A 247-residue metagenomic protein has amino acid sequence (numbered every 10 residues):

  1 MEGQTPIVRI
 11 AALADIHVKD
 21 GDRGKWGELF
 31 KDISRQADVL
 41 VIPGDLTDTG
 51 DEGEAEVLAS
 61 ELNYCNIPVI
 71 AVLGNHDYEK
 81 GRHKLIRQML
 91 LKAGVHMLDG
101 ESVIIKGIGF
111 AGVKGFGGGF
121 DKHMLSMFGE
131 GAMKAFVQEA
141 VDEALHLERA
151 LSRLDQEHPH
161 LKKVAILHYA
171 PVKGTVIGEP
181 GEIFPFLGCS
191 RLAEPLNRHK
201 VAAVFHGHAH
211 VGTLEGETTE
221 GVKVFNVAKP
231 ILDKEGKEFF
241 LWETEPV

Functional and structural regions predicted by a protein language model:
M1-I67, Y78-G81, M133, V137: N-terminal active-site segment of His-dependent metallophosphoesterases
E2-I7, I177, S190-A202, H210-V247: Binuclear metal-dependent phosphoesterase catalytic core
A12-A14, L40-D45, V69-N75, H96-G100 (+3 more regions): Active-site neighborhood of phospho(di)ester-bond hydrolases with catalytic His/Asp-centered motifs
I16-V18, K84-F186, A228-P230, P246: Conserved catalytic scaffold of divalent metal-dependent phosphoesterases
D22-G24, I183-N197: Short, motif-level signal for alpha-helix interfacial/capping segments enriched in acidic residues and aromatics/proline
D22-W26, L46-N63, Y78-A93, D121 (+3 more regions): Metal-dependent catalytic neighborhoods of phosphoester/phosphodiester hydrolases
S34-R35, E61-N66, E157, L196-H199 (+1 more regions): Short, conserved loop/helix-junction motifs that constitute active-site signature segments in enzyme catalytic cores
